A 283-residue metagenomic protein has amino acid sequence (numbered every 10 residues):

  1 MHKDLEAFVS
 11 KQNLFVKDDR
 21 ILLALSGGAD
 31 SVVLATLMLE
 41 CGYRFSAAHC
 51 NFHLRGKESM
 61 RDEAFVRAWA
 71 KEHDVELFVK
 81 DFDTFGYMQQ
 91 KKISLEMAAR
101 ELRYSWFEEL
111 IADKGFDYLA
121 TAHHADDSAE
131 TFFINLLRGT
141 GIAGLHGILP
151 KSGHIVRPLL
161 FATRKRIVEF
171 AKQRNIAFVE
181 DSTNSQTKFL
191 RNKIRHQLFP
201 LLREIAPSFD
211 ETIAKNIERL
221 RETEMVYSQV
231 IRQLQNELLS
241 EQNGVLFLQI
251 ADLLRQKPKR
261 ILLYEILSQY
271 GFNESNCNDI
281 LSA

Functional and structural regions predicted by a protein language model:
M1-F199, Q229: Core alpha/beta nucleotide-donor-binding catalytic domains of modification enzymes
H2-D30, S46-C50, F82, L102 (+2 more regions): AMP-forming adenylation/ATP pyrophosphatase catalytic core
I93-S94, T140, A162, F189 (+4 more regions): Short coil/turn linker and secondary-structure boundary residues
G139, R174, L201-I205, L220-T223 (+1 more regions): Change "in soluble alpha/beta enzymes" to "in soluble alpha/beta proteins
I142, P207, E211, V226-Q229: Charged, solvent-exposed alpha-helical segments that act as regulatory interaction surfaces
L159, Q186, L201-I205, R219 (+1 more regions): A general boundary/transition motif marking the beginning of the first structured unit of a protein
N184-F189, D210-R221: Internal, active-site/partner-interface "lid" segment
R195-I213: Conserved anion/nucleotide-ligand pocket segment
